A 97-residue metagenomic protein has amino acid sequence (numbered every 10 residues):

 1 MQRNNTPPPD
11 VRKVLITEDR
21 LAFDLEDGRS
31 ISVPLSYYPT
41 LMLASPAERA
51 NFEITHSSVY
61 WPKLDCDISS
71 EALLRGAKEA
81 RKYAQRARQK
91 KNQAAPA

Functional and structural regions predicted by a protein language model:
M1-A97: Motif-centric detector for short Cys/His coordination patterns
